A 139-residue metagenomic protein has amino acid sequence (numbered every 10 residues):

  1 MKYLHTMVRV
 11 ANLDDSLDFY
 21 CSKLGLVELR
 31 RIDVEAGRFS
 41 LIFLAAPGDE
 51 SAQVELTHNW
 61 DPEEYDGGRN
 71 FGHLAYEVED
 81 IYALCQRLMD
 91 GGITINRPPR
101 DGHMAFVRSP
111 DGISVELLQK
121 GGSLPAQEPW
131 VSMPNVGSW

Functional and structural regions predicted by a protein language model:
Y3-A11, I42-A46, P62-M89, H103-I113: Vicinal oxygen chelate
M7-S51: Core segments of cupin and vicinal oxygen chelate
L29-I32, Y76, Y82-W139: Vicinal oxygen chelate
E35-G37, E50, P62-E63, G121-L124: Flexible, glycine-rich phosphate/dinucleotide-binding loops and adjacent beta-alpha linkers at cofactor/substrate
S51-Q53, S114: Short, mixed charged/polar active-site loops that provide acid/base catalysis or chelate metal/phosphate cofactors
